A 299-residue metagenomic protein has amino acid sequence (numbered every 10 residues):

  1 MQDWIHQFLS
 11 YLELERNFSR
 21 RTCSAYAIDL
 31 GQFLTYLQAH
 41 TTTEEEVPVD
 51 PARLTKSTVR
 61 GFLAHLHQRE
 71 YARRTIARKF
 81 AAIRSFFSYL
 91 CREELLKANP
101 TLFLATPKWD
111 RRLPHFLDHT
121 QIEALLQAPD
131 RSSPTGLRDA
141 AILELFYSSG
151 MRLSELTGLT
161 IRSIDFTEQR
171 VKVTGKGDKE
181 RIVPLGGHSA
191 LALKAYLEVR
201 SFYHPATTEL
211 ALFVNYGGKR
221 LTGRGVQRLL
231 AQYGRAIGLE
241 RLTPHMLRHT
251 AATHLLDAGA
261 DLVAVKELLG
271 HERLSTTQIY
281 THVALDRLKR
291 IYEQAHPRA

Functional and structural regions predicted by a protein language model:
M1-A299: Conserved catalytic core of the tyrosine transesterase superfamily
